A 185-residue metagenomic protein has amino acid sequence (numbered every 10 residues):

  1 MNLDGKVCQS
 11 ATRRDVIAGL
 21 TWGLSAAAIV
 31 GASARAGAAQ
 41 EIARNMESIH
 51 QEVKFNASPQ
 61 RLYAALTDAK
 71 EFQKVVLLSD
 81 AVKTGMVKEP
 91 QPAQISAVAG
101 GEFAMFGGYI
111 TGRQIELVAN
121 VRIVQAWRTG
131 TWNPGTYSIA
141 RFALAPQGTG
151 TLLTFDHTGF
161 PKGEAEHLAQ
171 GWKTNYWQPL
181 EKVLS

Functional and structural regions predicted by a protein language model:
M1-A11, G23-L24: N-terminal secretory signal peptides
A18-V30, A34-E89: Hydrophobic ligand-binding cavity/cleft-lining segments
M46-E52, P59, E102, Y109 (+3 more regions): Intrinsic-disorder/low-complexity, polar/charged segments enriched in Ser/Thr/Lys/Arg/Asp/Glu/Gln
L62-Y63, F72, F103, Q114 (+4 more regions): Hydrophobic pocket/interface hotspot
S96-G101, G148: Charge-dense, helix-prone N-terminal extensions
A104-Q147, T158: Hydrophobic-ligand binding "helix-grip"
F155-N175: A short acidic/glycine-rich loop-to-helix N-cap element
